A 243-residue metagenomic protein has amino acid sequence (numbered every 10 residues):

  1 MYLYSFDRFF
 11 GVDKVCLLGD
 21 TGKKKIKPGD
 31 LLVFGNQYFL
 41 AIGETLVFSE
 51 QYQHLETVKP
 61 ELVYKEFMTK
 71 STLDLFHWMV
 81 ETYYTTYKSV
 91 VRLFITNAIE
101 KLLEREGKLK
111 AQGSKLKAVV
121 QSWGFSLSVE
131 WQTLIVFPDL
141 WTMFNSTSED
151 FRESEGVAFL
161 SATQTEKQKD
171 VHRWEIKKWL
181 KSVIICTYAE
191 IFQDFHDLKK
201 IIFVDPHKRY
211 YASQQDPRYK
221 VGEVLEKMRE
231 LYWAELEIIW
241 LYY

Functional and structural regions predicted by a protein language model:
M1-Y242: Accessory, non-ATPase domains that flank or precede helicase/AAA+ motor cores in DNA-metabolism machines
